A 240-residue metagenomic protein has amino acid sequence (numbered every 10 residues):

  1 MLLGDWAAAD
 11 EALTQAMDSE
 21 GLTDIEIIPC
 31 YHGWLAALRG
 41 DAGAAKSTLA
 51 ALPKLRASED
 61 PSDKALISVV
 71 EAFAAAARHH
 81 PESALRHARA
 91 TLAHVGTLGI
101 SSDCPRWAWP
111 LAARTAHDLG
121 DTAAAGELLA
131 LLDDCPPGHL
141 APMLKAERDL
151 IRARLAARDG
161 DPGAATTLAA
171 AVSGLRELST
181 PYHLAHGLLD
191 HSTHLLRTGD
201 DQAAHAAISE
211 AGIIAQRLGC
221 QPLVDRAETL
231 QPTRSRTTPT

Functional and structural regions predicted by a protein language model:
M1-P239: Helix-coil-helix junctions within alpha-helical repeat/solenoid scaffolds
